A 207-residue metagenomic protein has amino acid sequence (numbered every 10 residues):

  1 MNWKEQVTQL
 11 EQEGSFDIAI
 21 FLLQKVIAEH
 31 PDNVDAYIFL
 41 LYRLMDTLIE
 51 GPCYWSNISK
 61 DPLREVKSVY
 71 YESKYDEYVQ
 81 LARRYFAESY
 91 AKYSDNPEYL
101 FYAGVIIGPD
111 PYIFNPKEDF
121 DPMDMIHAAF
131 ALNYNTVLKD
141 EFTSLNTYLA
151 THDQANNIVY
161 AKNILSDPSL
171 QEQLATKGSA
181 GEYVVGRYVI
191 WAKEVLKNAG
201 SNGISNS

Functional and structural regions predicted by a protein language model:
M1-E29, Y188-V189, N206-S207: N-terminal alpha-helical scaffold/docking segments in eukaryotic complex subunits
M1-E5, E29-S68, S94-Y112, N135-A155 (+1 more regions): Amphipathic alpha-helical repeat scaffolds of TPR domains
Q9-F21, Y71-R84, P116-F120: Helix-turn-helix repeat elements of alpha-solenoid scaffolds
L10, I27-A28, V34, L41 (+4 more regions): A conserved position within tetratricopeptide repeats
L23, R83-A87, I126, A161: Hydrophobic/aromatic packing residues within the alpha-helices of TPR/SEL1-like helical repeat arrays
S59-P62, Y75-V79, D119-V137, Q154-E172: TPR/TPR-like (Sel1-like) alpha-helical repeat modules
K193-S207: C-terminal tail/extension regions appended to the core domain(s) of diverse proteins
